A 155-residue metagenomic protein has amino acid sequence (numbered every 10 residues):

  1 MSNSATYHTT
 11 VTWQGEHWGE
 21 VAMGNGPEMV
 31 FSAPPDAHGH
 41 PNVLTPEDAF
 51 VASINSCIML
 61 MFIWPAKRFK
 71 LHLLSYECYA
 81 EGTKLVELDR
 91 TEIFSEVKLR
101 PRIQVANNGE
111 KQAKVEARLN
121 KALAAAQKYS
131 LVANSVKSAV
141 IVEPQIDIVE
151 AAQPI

Functional and structural regions predicted by a protein language model:
M1-A52, I63-I155: Extended beta-strand/beta-hairpin segments
C57-I58: Alpha-helical metal-binding/catalytic segments enriched in His/Glu/Asp
